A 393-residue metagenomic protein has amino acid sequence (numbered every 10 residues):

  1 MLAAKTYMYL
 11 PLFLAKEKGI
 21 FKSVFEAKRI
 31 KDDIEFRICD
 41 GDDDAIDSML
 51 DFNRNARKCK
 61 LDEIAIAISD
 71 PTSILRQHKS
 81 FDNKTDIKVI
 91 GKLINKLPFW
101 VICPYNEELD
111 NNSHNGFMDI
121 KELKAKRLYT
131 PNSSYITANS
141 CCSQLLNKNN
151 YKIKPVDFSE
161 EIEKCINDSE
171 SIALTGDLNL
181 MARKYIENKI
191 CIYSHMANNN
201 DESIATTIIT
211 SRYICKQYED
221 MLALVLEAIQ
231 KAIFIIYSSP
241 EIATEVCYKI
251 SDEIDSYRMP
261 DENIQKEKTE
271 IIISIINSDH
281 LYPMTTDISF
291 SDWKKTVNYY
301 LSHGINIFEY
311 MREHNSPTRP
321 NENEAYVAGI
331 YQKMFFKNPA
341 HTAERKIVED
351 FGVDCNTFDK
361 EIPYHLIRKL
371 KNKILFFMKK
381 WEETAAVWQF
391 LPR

Functional and structural regions predicted by a protein language model:
M1-F158, K164, E170-L178, I190-M196 (+2 more regions): Short, glycine-/small- and polar/acidic-enriched structural segments that line small-molecule recognition paths
K28-C39, E262-D279, R312-F335: Short linear loop/turn motifs
Q77, N139, R183-K184, D201-S203 (+1 more regions): Short secondary-structure boundary/hinge segments and terminal tails
S159-P260: Pocket-lining segment of extracytoplasmic ligand-binding domains
Y218-R312: Secondary-structure end/capping motifs
K294-R393: Conserved C-terminal helix/tail region of periplasmic/extracytoplasmic solute-binding proteins
